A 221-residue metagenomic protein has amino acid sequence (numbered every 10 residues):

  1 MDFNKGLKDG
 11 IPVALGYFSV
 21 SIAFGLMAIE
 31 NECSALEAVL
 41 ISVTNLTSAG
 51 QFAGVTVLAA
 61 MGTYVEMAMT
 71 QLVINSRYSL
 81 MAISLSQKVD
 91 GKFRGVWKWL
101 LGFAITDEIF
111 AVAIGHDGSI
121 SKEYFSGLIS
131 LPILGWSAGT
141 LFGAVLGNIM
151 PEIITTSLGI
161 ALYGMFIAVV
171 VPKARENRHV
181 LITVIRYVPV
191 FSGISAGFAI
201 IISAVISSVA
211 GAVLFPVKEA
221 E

Functional and structural regions predicted by a protein language model:
M1-G6, I29-E37, A59-Y64, K88-R94 (+3 more regions): Short juxtamembrane and helix-loop transition motifs at transmembrane-helix boundaries in membrane proteins
M1-N45, T56-V65, M69, E219-E221: Helix-loop-helix hairpins and the membrane-proximal interhelical loops of multi-pass alpha-helical transport proteins
I11-F18, V39, V43-T44, A68 (+6 more regions): Residue-level signature of the transmembrane alpha-helical core of multi-pass small-molecule transporters
I22-L26, V43, A53-G54, V112 (+5 more regions): Alpha-helical transmembrane segments of multipass membrane proteins
L46-G50, V73-L80, Y163-V169, V188-P189 (+1 more regions): Alpha-helical transmembrane segments and their membrane-interface exit regions
A68-T156: Helix-loop-helix junctions within the multi-pass membrane cores of secondary transporters/permeases
L80-V89, A111-D117, I167-A174, A210-E221: C-terminal ends of transmembrane helices
K122-I201, V213: Membrane-embedded alpha-helical modules
